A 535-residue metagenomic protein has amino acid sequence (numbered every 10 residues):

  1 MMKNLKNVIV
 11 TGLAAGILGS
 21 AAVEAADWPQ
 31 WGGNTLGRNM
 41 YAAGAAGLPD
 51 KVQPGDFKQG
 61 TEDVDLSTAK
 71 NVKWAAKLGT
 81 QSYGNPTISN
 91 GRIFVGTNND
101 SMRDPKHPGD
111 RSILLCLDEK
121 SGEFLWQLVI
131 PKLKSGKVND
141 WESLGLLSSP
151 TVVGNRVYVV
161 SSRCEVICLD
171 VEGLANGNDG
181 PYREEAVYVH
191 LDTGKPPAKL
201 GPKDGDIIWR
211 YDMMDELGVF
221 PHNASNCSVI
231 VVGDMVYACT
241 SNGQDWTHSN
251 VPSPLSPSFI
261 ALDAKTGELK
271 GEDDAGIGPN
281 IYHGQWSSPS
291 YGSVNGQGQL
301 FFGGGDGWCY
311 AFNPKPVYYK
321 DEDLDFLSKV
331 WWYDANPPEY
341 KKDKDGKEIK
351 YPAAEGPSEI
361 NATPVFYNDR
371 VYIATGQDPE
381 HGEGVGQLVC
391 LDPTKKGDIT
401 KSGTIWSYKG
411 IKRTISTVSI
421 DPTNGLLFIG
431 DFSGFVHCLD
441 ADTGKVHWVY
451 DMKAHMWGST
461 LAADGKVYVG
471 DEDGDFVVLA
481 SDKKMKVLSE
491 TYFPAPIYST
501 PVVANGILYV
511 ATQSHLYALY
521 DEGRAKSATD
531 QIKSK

Functional and structural regions predicted by a protein language model:
M1-K6, V10: N-terminal secretory signal peptides that target proteins for export/translocation
M2-K3, L18, P364, E380: Intrinsically disordered or highly flexible coil/loop and linker segments, enriched in small and charged/polar residues
V10-S20: Bacterial N-terminal signal peptides
V23-K535: Noncatalytic, solvent-exposed loop/strand surfaces of beta-propeller-type extracellular/periplasmic domains
